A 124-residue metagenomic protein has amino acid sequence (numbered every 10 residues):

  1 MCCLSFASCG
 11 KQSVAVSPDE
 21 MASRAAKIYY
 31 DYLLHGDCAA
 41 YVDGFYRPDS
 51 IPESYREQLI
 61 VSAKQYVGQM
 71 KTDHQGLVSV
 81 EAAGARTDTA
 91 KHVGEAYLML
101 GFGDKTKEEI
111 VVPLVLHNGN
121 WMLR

Functional and structural regions predicted by a protein language model:
M1-C9: Sec-dependent bacterial lipoprotein signal peptides
C3-L4, V14-S17, A39, R86-T87: Short amphipathic alpha-helical segments, especially helix-boundary/capping motifs
S5, A26, G94-A96: Small side chains
C9-H35: Short, low-complexity N-terminal intrinsically disordered segments enriched in polar/charged residues
S23-R24, I28, A39-T89: Short solvent-exposed beta->alpha transition segments
E81-R124: Exposed beta-sheet edge and beta->alpha loop/turn motif
